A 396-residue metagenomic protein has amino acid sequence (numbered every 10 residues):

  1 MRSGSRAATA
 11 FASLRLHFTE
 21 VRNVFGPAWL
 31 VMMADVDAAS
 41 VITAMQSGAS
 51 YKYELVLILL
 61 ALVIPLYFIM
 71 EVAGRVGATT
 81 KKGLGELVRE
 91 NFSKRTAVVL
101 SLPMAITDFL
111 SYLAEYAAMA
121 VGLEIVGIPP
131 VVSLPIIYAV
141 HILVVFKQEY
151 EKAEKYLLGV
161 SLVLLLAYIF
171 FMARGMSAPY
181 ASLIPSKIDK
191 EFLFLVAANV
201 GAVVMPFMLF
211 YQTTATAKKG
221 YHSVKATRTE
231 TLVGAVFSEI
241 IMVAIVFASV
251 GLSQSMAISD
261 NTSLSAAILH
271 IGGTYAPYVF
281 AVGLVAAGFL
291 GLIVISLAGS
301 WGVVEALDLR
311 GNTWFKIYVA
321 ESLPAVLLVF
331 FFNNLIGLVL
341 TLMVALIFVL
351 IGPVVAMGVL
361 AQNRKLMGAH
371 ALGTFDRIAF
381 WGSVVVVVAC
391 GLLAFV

Functional and structural regions predicted by a protein language model:
T9, T43-G48, E71-T96, Q254-I271 (+1 more regions): Flexible loop linkers connecting adjacent transmembrane helices in multi-pass alpha-helical membrane transporters
V31, I58-N91, V99-L110, S249: Juxtamembrane transmembrane-helix boundary signature
A38-A44, P185, F210-F237, M256-S265: Hydrophobic, small-residue-rich membrane helices and short re-entrant helix-turn-helix hairpins that build
M45-Q46, S50, G85-V88, A117-V131 (+4 more regions): Transmembrane helix-loop boundary segments of multi-pass membrane transporters
L57-P65, I69, L164, T229-L252: Selective recognition of specific alpha-helical transmembrane segments in multi-pass small-molecule
V99-L102, I125-F146, V160-Y168, G311-L327 (+1 more regions): Transmembrane alpha-helical segments of multi-pass small-molecule transport proteins
S161-P185, V200-T214, A356-L366, C390-V396: Hydrophobic alpha-helical segments and their helix-loop junctions in multi-pass secondary transporters
W314-V319, L342-A345, P353-A394: C-terminal membrane-solvent junction of multi-pass transporters and transport-like membrane proteins
